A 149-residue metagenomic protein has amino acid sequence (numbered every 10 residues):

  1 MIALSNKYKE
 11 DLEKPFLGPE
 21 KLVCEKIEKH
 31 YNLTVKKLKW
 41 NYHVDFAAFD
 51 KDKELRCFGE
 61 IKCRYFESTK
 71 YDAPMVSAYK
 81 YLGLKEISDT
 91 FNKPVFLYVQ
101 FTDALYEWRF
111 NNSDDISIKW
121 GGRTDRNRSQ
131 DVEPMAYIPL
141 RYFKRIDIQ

Functional and structural regions predicted by a protein language model:
M1-K39: Acidic-basic catalytic patches of nuclease active cores, encompassing PD-(D/E)XK and other metal-cofactor nuclease
I2-N6, F96, T102, R123-V132: N-terminal targeting/trafficking signals and adjacent low-complexity tails
K37, F58-E60, V95-Q100: A structural signal for short, well-ordered beta-strand segments and their strand-loop junctions that often border
Y42: Beta-rich catalytic cores
F46-A48, D52-E67: Conserved catalytic cores of phosphodiester-cleaving nucleases, focusing on short active-site segments
R64-G83, I87: Mg2+/Mn2+-dependent nuclease catalytic core
K85-D114: Nucleic-acid nuclease catalytic cores
Y106-Q149: Intrinsically disordered, low-complexity terminal regions enriched in charged/polar residues
